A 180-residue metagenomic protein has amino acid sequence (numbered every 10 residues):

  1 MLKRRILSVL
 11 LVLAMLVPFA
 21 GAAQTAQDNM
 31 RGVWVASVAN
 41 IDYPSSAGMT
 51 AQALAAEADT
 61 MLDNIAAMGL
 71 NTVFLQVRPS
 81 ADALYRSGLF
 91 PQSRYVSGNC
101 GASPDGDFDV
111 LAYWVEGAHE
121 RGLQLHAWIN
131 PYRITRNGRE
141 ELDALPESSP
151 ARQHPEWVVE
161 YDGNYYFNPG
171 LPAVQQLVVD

Functional and structural regions predicted by a protein language model:
K3-V12: Sec-dependent signal peptide recognition, specifically the positively charged N-region followed immediately by
L11-F19: Hydrophobic core
F19-T25: Sec-dependent signal peptide cleavage junction
D28, A36-A56, A127, Y132-D180: Active-site-adjacent "subsite" loops/lids of carbohydrate-active enzymes
R31-V35, V73-L75, L125-A127: Hydrophobic faces of well-ordered beta-strands that scaffold small-molecule active sites in alpha/beta enzyme cores
G48-M68, Y95-R121, Q175-L177: Aromatic- and glycine-enriched glycan-recognition loops and surfaces that form the carbohydrate-binding subsites
M68-G106: Aromatic-lined carbohydrate-binding/catalytic grooves of carbohydrate-active enzymes
V77, D109-E116, A127, R133: Active-site-adjacent structural elements in enzyme catalytic domains
